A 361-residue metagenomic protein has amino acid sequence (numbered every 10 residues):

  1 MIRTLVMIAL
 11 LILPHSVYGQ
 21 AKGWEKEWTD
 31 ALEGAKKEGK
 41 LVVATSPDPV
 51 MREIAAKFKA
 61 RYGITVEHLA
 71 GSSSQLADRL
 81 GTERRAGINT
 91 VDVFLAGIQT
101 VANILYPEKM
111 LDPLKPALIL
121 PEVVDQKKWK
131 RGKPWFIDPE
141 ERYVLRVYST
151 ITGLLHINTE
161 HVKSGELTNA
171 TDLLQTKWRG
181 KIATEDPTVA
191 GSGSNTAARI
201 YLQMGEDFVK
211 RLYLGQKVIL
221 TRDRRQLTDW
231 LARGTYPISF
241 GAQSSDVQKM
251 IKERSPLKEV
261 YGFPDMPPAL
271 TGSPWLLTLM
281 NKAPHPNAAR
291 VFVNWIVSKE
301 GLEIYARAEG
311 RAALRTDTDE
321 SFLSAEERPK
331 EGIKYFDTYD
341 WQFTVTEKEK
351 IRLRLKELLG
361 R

Functional and structural regions predicted by a protein language model:
T4-L13: Sec-dependent N-terminal signal peptides
G19, W275-Y339: Mature extracytoplasmic/periplasmic domains
W24, E331-R361: Conserved C-terminal helix/tail region of periplasmic/extracytoplasmic solute-binding proteins
E25-K36, K40-L41, S46-T65: Short, polar/charged alpha-helical segment
G39, G153, S273-L277: Short amphipathic alpha-helical segments
A44-A55, E67-G81, N89-T228, A232-T235: Extracytoplasmic ligand-binding site segments that recognize negatively charged/polar headgroups
T100-I104, I238-K258: A ligand-binding cleft/hinge motif common to bilobed small-molecule-binding domains
K210-L214, I219-T221, R254-A283: Periplasmic-binding protein-like
